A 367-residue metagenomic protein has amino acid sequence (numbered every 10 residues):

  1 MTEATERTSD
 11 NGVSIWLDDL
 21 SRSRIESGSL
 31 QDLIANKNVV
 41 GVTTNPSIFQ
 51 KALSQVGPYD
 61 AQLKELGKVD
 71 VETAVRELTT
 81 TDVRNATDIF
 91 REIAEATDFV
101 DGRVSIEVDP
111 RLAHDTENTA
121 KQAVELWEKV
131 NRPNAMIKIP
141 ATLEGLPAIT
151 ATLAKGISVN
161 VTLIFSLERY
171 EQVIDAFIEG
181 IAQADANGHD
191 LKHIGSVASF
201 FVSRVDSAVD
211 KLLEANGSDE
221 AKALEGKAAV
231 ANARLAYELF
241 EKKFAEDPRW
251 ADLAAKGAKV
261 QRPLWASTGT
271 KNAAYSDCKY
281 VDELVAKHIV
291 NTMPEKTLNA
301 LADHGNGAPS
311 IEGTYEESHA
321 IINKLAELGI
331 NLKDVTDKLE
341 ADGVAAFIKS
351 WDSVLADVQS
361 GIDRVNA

Functional and structural regions predicted by a protein language model:
M1-L30: N- or domain-start disorder-to-order transition segments that initiate the globular core
G12-W16, V40-T43, D101-S105, N134-K138 (+3 more regions): Structural preference for beta-strand elements that scaffold enzyme active sites
D18-R22, S47, E107-A113, P140-E144 (+3 more regions): Active-site beta-loop-alpha junctions enriched in small/polar residues
R24, D115-K121, I139-L153, S166-F177: Active-site-adjacent beta->alpha loops and helix N-cap segments on the catalytic face of soluble alpha/beta enzymes
N45, I106, I137, T152 (+2 more regions): Conserved, mostly hydrophobic/aromatic
I48-Q50, Q55-A148: Active-site beta->alpha loop and helix N-cap motifs at the rims of alpha/beta catalytic domains
I157-K296: Catalytic alpha/beta core domains of metabolic enzymes, predominantly
A258-D363: Flexible, acidic glycine-rich loops studded with aromatic residues
